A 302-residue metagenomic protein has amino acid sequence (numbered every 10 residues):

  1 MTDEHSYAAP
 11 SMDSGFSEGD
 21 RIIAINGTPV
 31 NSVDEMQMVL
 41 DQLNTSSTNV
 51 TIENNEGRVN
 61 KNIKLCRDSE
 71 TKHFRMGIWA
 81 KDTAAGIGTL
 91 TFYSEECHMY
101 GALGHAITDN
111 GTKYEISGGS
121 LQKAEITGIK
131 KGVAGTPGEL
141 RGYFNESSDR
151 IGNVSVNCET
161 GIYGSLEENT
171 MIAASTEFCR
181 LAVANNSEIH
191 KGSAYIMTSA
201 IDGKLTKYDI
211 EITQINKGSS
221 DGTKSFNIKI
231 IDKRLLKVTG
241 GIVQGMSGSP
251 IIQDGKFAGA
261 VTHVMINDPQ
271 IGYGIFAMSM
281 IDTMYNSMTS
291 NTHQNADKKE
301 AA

Functional and structural regions predicted by a protein language model:
T2-R21, N44, G241-G245: A short glycine-leucine-enriched loop at secondary-structure breakpoints that most characteristically corresponds
A8-V33, I251-D254, A258-H263: Conserved PDZ fold ligand-binding element
P10-G15, M38-D41, N185-S187, S249: Short, surface-exposed secondary-structure edge patches
D13, M278-T292: Short, solvent-exposed cationic patches
S17, I25, Q37-G77, N295-A301: PDZ-domain C-terminal substructure recognizer with occasional recognition of PDZ-binding tails
T28-V39, N60, K204-Y208, N267-I271: Short, Lys/Arg- and Gly-enriched loop/turn segments at beta-strand edges
T51-E53, R58, I252, A258 (+2 more regions): Hydrophobic transmembrane alpha-helices and their immediate loop junctions in multi-pass integral membrane proteins
E56, C66-G240, Q244, Q253-D254 (+2 more regions): Serine endopeptidase catalytic core focused on the charge-relay Asp
